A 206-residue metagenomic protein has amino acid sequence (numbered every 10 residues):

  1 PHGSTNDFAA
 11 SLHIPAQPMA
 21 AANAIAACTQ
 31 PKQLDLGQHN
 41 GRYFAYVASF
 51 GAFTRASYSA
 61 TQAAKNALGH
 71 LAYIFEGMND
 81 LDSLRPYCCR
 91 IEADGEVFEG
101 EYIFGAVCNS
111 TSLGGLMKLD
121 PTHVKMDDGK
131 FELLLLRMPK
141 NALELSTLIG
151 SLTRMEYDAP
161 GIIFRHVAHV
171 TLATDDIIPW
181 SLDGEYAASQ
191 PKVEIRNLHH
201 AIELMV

Functional and structural regions predicted by a protein language model:
H2-A106: Catalytic core of DAGKc-family lipid kinases
H39, S59, C108, L134-L136 (+1 more regions): Short beta-strand-to-turn element immediately C-terminal to the catalytic PLP-Schiff-base lysine in fold type I
S49, F53, A106-T122, Y186: Glycine-rich phosphate/pyrophosphate-binding beta-alpha loops
T54-A56, E99-E101, S112-L116, N141-L145: Short acidic/glycine-rich loop or secondary-structure boundary segments that cap or lie
A64-A72, S112-N141: Gly/Ser/Thr-rich active-site loops/lids in small-molecule metabolic enzymes that frequently grip phosphoryl groups
R85-Y87, E101-I103, D127-E132, H166-A168: A generic structural signal for short beta-strands and their flanking turns/coil linkers
A93-D94, E99, K125, L135-V206: ATP/nucleoside-binding phosphotransfer catalytic cores, i.e., glycine-rich phosphate-binding loops
